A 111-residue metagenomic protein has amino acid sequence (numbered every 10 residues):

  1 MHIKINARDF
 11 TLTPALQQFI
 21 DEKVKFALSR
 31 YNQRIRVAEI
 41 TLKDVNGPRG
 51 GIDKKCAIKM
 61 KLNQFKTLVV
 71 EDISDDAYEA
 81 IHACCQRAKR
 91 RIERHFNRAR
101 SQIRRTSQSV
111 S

Functional and structural regions predicted by a protein language model:
M1-S111: N-terminal, polar/charged subdomain of small-to-medium soluble alpha/beta proteins
